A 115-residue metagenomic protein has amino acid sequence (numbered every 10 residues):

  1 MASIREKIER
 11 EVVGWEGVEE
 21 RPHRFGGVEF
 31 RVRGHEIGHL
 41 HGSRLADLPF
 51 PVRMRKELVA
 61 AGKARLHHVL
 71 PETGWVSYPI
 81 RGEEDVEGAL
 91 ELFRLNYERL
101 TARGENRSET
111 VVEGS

Functional and structural regions predicted by a protein language model:
M1-S115: Charge-dense, helix-prone N-terminal extensions
